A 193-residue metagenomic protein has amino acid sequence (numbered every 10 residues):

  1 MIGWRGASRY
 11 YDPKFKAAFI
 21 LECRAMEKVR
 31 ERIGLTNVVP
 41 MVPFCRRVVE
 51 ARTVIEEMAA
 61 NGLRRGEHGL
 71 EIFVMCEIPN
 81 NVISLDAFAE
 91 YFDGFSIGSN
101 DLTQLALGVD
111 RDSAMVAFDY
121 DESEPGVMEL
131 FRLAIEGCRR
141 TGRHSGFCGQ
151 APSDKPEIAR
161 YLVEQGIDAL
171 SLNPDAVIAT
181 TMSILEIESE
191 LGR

Functional and structural regions predicted by a protein language model:
M1-R193: Conserved alpha/beta-domain cores
